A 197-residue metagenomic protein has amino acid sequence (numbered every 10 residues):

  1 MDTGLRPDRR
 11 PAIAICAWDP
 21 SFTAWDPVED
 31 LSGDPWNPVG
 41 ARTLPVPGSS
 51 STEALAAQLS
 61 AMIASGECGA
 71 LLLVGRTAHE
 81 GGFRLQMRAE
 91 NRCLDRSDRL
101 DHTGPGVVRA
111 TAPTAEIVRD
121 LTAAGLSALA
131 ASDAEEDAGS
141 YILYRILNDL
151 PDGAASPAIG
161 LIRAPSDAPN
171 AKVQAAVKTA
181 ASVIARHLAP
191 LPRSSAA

Functional and structural regions predicted by a protein language model:
M1-E136, L147-S156, Q174-A175, L188-A196: N-terminal catalytic or cofactor-binding beta/alpha core of small enzyme domains
G139: Polyanion-binding loop/helix "lid" in catalytic or ligand-binding cores
I159-A197: Glycine-rich phosphate/pyrophosphate-binding loop and the adjoining helix
